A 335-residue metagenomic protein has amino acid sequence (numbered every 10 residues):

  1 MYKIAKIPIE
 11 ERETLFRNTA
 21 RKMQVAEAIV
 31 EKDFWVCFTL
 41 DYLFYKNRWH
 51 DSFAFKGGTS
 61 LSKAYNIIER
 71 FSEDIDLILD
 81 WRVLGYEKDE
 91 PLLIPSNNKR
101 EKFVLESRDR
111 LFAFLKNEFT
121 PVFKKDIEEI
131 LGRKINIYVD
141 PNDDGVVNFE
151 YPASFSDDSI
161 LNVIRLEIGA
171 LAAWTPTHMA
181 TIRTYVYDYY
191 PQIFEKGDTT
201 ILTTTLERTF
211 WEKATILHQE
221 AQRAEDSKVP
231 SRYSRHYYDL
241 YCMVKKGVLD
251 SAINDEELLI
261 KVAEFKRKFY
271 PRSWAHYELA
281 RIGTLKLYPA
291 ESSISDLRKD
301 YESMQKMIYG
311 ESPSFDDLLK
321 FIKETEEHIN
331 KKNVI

Functional and structural regions predicted by a protein language model:
M1-F53, Y65-E69, W81-I335: Structured mid-to-C-terminal alpha-helical surface segments
F53-T59: Short gly/ser-rich loop at a beta-strand->alpha-helix junction or flexible surface loop bordering the NTP-binding
S62: Betabetaalpha-Me/HNH-type nuclease active-site subdomain
